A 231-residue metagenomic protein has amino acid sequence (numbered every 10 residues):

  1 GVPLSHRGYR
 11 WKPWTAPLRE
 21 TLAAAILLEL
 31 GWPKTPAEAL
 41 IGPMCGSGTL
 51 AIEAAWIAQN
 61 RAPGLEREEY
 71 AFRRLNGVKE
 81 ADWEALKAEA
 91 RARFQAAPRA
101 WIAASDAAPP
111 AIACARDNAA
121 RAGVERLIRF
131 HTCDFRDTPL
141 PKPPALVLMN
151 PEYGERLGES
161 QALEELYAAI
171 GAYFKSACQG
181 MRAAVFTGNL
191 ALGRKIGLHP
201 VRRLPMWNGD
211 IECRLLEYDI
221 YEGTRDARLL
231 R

Functional and structural regions predicted by a protein language model:
G1-K12: Non-catalytic substrate-recognition/targeting regions of SAM-dependent transferases
G1-P3, T49, A58, E222: Short loop/turn segments at secondary-structure transitions that flank enzyme active sites
G8, R116, I196-G197: Short, flexible helix/strand-to-coil boundary loops that buttress conserved ligand/catalytic motifs in alpha/beta
T15: Residue-level marker of regulatory loop/turn positions in helix-turn-helix DNA-binding domains and in histidine
L18-P139, E155-R156, S160-A162: Conserved S-adenosyl-L-methionine
D134-D137, P141-R231: C-terminal catalytic and target-recognition region of SAM-dependent MTase-like enzymes, primarily methyltransferases
